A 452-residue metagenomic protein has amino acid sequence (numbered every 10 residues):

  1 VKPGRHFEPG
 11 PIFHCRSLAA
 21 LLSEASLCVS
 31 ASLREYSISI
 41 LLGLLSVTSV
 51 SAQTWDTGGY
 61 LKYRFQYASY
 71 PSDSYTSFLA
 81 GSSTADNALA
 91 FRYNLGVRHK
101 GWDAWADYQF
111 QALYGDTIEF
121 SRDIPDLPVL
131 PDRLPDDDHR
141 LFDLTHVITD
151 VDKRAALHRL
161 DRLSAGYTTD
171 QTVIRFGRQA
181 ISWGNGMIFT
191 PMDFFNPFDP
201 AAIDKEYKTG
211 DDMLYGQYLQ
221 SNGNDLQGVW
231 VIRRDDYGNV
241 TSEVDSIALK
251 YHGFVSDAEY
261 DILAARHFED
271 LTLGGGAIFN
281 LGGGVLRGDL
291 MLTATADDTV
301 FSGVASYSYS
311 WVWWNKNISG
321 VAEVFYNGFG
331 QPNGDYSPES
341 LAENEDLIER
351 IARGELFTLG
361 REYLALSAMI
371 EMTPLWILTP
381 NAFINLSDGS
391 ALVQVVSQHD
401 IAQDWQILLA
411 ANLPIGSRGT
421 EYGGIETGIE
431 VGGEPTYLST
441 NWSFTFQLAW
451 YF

Functional and structural regions predicted by a protein language model:
Q53-L79, A104-A106, N224: Transmembrane beta-strand segments of Gram-negative outer membrane beta-barrel proteins
G59-Y67, A106-A112, F176-R178, G228-I232 (+6 more regions): Transmembrane beta-barrel strands of outer-membrane/channel proteins
S83-F91, A156-D161, T168, K208-D212 (+6 more regions): Residues that define the transmembrane beta-barrel architecture of outer-membrane proteins
F91-V97, R162-Y167, L214-Y218, L249-G253 (+6 more regions): Residues on the lipid-exposed face of transmembrane beta-strands in outer-membrane beta-barrel proteins
R98-L226, V231, G416: Outer membrane beta-barrel
G101-A104, Q171-I174, G223-L226, V255-I262 (+4 more regions): Repeated loop/turn-to-beta-strand initiation elements of outer-membrane beta-barrel proteins
G284-F383: Detector for outer-membrane/organellar transmembrane beta-barrel domains, recognizing the amphipathic beta-strand
T436-F452: Outer-membrane beta-barrel "beta-signal"
